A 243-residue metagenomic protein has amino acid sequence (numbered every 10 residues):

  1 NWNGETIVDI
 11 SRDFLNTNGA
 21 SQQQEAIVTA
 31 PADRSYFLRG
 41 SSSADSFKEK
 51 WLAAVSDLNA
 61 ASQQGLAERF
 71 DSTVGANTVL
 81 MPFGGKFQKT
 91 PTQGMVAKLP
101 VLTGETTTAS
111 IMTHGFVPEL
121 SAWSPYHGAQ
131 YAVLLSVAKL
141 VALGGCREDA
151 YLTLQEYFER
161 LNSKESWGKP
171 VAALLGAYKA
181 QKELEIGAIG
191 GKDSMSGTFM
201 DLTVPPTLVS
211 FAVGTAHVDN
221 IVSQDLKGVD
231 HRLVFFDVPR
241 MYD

Functional and structural regions predicted by a protein language model:
N1-D243: Glycine/proline-enriched, intrinsically flexible loops and inter-domain linkers
